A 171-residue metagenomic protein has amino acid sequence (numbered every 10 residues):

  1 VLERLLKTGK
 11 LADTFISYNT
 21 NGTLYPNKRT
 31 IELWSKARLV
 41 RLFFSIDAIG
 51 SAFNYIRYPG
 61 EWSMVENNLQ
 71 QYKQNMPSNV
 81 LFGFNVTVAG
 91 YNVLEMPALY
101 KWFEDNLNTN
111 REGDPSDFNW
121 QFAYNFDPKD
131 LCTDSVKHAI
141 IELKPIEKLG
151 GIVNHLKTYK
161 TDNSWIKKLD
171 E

Functional and structural regions predicted by a protein language model:
V1, L5-P26, W34-E66, L81-G90 (+2 more regions): Core AdoMet radical
N27-K28, M96: Short, acidic/polar
V65-N68, Y72, L99: Alpha-helical packing segments of well-folded alpha/beta enzyme cores
G90-L107: Catalytic cores of alpha/beta
N108-E171: C-terminal accessory regions of radical SAM enzymes
